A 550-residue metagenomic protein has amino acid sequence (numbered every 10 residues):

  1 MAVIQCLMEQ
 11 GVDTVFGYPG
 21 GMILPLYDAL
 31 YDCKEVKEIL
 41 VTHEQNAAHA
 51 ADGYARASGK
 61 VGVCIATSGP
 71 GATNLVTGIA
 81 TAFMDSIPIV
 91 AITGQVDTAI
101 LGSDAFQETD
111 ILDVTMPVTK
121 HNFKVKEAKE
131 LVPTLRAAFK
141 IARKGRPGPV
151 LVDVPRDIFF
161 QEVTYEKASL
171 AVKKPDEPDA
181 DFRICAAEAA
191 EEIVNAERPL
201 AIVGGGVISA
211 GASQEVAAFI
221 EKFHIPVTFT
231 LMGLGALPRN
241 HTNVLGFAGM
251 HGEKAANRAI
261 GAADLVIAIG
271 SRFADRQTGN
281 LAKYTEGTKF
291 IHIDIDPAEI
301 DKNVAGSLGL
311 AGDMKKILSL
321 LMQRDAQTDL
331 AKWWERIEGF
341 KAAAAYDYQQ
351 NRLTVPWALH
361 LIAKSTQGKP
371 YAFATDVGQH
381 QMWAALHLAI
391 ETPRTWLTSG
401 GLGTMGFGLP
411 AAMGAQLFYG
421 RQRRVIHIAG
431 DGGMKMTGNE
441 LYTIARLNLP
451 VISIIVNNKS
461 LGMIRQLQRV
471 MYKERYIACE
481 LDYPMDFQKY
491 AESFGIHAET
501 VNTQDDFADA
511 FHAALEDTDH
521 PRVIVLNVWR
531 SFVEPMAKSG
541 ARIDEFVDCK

Functional and structural regions predicted by a protein language model:
M1-D325, L361, K369, P450-S453 (+1 more regions): N-terminal alpha/beta PP-like core and its mobile active-site loop of ThDP/TPP-dependent enzymes
V3-I4, M8-D13, G21, L26-L30 (+1 more regions): Active-site diphosphate/adenylate-binding microenvironment
Y18-G20, I39-H49, C64-G71, K126-E127 (+6 more regions): Active-site nucleophile and cofactor-binding loops and adjacent substrate-binding regions of central metabolic enzymes
I92, I100, D104-Q107, I300-N303 (+3 more regions): Thiamine diphosphate
F123-K126, D347, E499: Glycine- and charged-residue-rich phosphate/anionic-cofactor binding loop of Rossmann-like
K129, Y165, G287-V377, Q504-A513 (+1 more regions): Phosphate/pyrophosphate-binding active-site segments
L151, H292, A374, I428-A429: Generic enzyme active-site microenvironment
D153-I158, G378-H380, W529: A glycine-rich phosphate-binding loop feature that marks nucleotide/adenosyl-phosphate handling sites
